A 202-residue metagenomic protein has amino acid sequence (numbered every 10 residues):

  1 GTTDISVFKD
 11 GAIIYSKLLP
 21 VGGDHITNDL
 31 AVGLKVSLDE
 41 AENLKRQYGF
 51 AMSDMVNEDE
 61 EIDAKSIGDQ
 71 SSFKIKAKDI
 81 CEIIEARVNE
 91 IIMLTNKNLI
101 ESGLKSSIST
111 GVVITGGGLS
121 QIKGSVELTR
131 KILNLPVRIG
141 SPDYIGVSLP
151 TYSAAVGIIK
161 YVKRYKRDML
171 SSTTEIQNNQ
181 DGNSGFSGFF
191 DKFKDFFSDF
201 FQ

Functional and structural regions predicted by a protein language model:
D4-Q202: Helical "lid/coupling" subdomains associated with nucleotide-phosphate turnover
